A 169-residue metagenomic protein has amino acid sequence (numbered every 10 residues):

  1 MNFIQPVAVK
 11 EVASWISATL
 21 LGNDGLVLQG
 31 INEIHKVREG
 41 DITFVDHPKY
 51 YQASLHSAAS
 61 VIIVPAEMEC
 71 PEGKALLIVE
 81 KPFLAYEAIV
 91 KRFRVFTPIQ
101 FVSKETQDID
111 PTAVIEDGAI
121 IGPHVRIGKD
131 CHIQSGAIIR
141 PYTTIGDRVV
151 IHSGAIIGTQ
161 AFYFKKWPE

Functional and structural regions predicted by a protein language model:
M1-D41, V45: Conserved catalytic and cofactor-binding micro-motifs that handle phosphate-bearing ligands or nucleotide cofactors
V37, Q52-S57, A66-A75: Short loop/helix-cap segments at secondary-structure boundaries that form the rim of catalytic
I42-V45, A59-P65: Short, hydrophobic beta-strand segments that form beta-sheet elements in well-ordered domains
F44, V102-E169: Structural signal for interior beta-strand "rungs" in well-ordered beta-sheet cores of soluble enzyme domains
H47-P48, P65-E67, A161: Short secondary-structure boundary segments
P48-K49, L84: Alpha-helix/helix-capping structural signal
V64-T112: Short, basic phosphate-binding NTP loop
